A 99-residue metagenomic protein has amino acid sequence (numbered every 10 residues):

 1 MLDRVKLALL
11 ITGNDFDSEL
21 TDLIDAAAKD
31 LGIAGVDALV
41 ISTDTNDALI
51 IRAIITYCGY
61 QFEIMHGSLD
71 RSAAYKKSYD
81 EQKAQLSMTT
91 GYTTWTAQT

Functional and structural regions predicted by a protein language model:
M1-I50, S87-T99: Conserved short "hinge" loops at termini or chain/domain junctions
L49-I51, I55-T99: Short loop/turn elements at secondary-structure junctions
